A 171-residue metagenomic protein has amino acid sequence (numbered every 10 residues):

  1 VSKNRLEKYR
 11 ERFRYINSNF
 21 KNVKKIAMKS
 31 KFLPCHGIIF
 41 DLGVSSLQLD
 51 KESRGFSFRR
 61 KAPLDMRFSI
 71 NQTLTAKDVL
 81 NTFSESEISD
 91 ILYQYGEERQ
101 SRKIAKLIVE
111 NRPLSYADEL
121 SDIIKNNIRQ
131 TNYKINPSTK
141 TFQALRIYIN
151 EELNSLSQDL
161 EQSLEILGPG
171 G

Functional and structural regions predicted by a protein language model:
V1-G171: S-adenosyl-L-methionine-dependent methyltransferase catalytic core, i.e., the SAM/SAH-binding region
